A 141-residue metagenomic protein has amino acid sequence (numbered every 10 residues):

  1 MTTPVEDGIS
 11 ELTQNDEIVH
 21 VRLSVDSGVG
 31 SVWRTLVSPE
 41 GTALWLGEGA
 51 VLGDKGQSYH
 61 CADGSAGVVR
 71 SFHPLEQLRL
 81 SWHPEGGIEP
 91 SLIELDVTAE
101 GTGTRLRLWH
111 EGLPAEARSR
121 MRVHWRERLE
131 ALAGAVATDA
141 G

Functional and structural regions predicted by a protein language model:
M1-A50: Hydrophobic ligand-binding cavity/cleft-lining segments
T2-E6, G112-G141: A conserved amphipathic terminal alpha-helix motif
G8, S27-V29, T35-V37, G67 (+3 more regions): Small-side-chain structural scaffolding
S24-S27, S38-P39, L75, T102 (+1 more regions): Intrinsically disordered, low-complexity regions enriched in Ser/Pro/Gly/Gln/His and often acidic
R34-E48, P74, R126-T138: Short, intrinsically disordered, mixed-charge
A43, A50-V51, Q57-P114, V123-R126: Hydrophobic-ligand binding "helix-grip"
